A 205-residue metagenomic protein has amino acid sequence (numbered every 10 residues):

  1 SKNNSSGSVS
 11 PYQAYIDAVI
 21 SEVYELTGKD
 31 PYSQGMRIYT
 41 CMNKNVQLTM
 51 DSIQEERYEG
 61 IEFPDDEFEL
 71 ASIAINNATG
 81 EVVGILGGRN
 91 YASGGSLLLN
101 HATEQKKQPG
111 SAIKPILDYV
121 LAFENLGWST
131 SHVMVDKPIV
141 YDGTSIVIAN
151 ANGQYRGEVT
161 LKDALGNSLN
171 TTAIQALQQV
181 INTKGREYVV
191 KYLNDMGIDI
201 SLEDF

Functional and structural regions predicted by a protein language model:
S1-C41, L48, N194, I198-D199 (+1 more regions): Non-catalytic, structured segments within soluble enzyme domains
S5-S8, W128-V189, D204-F205: Conserved catalytic neighborhood of penicillin-recognizing serine enzymes
V9-D17, T40-L48, S93, K107-A112 (+4 more regions): Soluble non-cytosolic domains of exported or imported proteins
I20-Y24, G28, Q47, D51-E59 (+4 more regions): Amphipathic, well-packed alpha-helical segments that form the structural scaffold of globular domains
P31-S33, I38, E59-S72, S131-H132 (+1 more regions): Surface-exposed patches in mature extracellular/periplasmic domains of secreted proteins
K44-N76, K162-G166, Q175-Q179: Beta-lactamase-like hydrolase cores
M50, G80, K107-M134, A164: Active-site SXXK
D65-G95: A short, well-structured edge-of-sheet supersecondary motif
